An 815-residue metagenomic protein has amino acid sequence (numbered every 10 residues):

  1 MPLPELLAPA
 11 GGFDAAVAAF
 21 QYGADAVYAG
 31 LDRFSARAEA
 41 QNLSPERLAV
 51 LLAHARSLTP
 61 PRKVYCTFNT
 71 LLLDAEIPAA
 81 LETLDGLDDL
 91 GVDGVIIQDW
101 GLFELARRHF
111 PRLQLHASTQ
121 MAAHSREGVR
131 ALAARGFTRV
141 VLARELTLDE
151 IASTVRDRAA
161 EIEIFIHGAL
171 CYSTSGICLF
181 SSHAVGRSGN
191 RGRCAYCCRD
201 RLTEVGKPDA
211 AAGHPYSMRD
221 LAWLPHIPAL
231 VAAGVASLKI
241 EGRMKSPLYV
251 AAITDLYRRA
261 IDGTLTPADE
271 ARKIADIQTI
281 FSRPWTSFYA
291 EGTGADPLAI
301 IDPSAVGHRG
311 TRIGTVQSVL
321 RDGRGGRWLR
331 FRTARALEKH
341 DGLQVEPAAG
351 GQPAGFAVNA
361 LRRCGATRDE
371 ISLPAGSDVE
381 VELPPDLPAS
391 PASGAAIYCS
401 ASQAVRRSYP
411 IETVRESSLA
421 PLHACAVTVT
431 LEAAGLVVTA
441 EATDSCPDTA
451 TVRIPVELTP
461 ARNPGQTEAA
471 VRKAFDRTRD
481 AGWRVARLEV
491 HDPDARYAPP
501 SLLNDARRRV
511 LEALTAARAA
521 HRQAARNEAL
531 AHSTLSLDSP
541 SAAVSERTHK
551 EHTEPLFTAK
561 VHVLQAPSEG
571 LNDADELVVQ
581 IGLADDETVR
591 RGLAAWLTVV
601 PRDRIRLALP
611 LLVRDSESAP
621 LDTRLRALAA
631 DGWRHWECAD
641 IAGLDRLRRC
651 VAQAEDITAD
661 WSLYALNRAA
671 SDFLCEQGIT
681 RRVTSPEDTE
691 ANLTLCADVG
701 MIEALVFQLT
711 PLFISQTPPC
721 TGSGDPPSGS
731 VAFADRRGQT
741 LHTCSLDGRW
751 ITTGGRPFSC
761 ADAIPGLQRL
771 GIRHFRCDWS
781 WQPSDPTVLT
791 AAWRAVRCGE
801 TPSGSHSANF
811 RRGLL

Functional and structural regions predicted by a protein language model:
M1-A123, V141-L146, E150-S237, M244-A396 (+2 more regions): Active-site pocket-lining/capping segments in soluble small-molecule metabolic enzymes
E127: Short, conserved phosphate-binding/catalytic loop or strand-edge motifs used in phosphoryl-/nucleotidyl-transfer
